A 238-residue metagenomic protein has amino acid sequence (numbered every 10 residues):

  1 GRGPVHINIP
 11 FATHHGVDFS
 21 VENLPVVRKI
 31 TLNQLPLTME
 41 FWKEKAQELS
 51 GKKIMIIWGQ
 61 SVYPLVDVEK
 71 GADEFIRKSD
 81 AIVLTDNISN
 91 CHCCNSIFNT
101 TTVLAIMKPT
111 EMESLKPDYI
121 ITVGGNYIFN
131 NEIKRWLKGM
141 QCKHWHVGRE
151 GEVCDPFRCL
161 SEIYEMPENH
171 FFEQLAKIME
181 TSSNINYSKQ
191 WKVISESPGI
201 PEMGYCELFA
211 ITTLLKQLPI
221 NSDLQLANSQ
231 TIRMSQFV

Functional and structural regions predicted by a protein language model:
G1-G51: Conformationally flexible catalytic loops at phosphate/diphosphate-handling active centers
I9-H15, Q60-V62, I88-S89, G151 (+1 more regions): Glycine-rich beta-alpha junction loops
S20-L37, S89-V103, P198-I200: Acidic/glycine-enriched edge-of-secondary-structure segments
L35-E48, V66-E69, E202-Q217, T231: A short, well-structured juxtamembrane/interface segment
K53-M55, Y119-I121, D223: Structural motif
W58-W145, V238: Glycine-rich, anion-gripping cofactor-binding loops and their flanking helix/strand elements in enzyme active sites
R135-I232: Phosphate/pyrophosphate-binding active-site segments
I232-V238: Thiamine diphosphate
